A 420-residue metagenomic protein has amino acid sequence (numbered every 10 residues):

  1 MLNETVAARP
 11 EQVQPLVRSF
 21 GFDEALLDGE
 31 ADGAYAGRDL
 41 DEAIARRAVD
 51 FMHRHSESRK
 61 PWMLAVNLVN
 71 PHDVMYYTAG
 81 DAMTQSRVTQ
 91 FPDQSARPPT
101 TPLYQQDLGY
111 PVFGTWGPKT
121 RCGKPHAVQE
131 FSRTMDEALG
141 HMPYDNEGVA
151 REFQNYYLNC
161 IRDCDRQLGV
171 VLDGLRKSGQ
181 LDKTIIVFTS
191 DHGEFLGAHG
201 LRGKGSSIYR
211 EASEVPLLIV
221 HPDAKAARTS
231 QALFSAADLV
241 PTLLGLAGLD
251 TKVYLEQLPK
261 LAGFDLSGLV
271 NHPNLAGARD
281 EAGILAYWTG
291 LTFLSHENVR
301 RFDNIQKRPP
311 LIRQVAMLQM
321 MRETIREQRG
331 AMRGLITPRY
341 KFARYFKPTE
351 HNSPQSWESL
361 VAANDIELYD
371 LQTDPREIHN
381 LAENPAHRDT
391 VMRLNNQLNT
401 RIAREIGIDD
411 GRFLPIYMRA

Functional and structural regions predicted by a protein language model:
M1, G33, K60, N70-T78 (+9 more regions): Short catalytic/ligand-binding loop motif for oxyanion handling, primarily in non-cytosolic enzymes, centered on
M1-D50, R54-S56, V69, V74-Q90 (+2 more regions): Catalytic-site neighborhoods of secreted/periplasmic enzymes that process anionic sulfate/phosphate groups
L2-S19, V88-E137, Y254, L291-R326: Charged, glycine/proline-rich intrinsically disordered loops and linkers
S19-A34, G169-D173, K177, G203-A282 (+3 more regions): Substrate-binding rim/cap in mid-to-C-terminal beta-strand-loop elements of soluble/periplasmic
D39-D50, N155-G169, A212-S213, F234-P241 (+9 more regions): A structural signal for well-ordered alpha-helical segments within the folded catalytic domains of diverse enzymes
R54-K60, L68-K183, V187-L233, L246-L255 (+2 more regions): Active-site-proximal cap/lid insertion segments
M63-V66, L217, L243, D303-N304 (+2 more regions): A short aromatic-rich beta-strand->coil structural motif
S132-T134, H141-G148, L294, R300-I305 (+5 more regions): Long, internal low-complexity/basic segments
